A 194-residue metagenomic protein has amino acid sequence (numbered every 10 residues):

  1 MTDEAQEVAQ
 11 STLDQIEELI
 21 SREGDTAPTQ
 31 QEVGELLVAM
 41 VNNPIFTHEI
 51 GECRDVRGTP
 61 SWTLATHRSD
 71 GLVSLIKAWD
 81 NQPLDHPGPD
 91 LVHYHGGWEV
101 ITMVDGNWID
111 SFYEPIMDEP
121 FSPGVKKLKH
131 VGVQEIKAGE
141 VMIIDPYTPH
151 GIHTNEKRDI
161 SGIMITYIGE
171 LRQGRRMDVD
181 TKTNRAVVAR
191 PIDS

Functional and structural regions predicted by a protein language model:
M1-L72, K126, S194: A short, N-terminal "cap"/entry segment at the start of jelly-roll beta-barrel domains of the cupin/DSBH fold
S74-Y94, D145-P149: Conserved short histidine dyad/triad with adjacent acidic residue
D80, Y94-D110, E114, T166-I168: Short, conserved beta-strand element in jelly-roll/cupin
D90-V92, D110-S111, Q134, I144 (+1 more regions): Short beta-strand His + acidic residue motifs that chelate non-heme Fe in jelly-roll/DSBH and cupin folds
V100-T102, R158-R175: A short hydrophobic beta-strand segment most commonly corresponding to one strand of the jelly-roll/cupin
P115-P149: Short acidic-glycine-tyrosine-enriched beta hairpin
V179-S194: Long hydrophobic alpha-helical segments typical of transmembrane helices together with their membrane-interfacial
